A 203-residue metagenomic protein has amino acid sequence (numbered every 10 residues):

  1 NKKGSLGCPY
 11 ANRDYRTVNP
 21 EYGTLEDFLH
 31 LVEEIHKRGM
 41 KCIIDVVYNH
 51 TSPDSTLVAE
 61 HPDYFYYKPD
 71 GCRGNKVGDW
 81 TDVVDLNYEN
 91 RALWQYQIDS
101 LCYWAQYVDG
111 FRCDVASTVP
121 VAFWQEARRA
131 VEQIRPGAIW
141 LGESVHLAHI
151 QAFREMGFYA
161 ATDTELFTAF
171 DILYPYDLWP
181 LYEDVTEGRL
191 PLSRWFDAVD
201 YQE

Functional and structural regions predicted by a protein language model:
N1-A105, E126-I134, I150-Q151: Substrate-binding/active-site clefts of carbohydrate-active enzymes
E21-Y22, A116-A122, L147-H149: Acidic-and-aromatic substrate-binding clefts and catalytic sites of carbohydrate-active enzymes
E26, R91-Q95, A122, Y176 (+1 more regions): Generic alpha-helical secondary structure signal
C42-I44, F111, W140-G142: Hydrophobic faces of well-ordered beta-strands that scaffold small-molecule active sites in alpha/beta enzyme cores
V46-V47, A116, S144-V145: Short strand-turn motif at the edge of the Rossmann-like AdoMet-binding core
A105-R112: Short, surface-exposed connector motifs at secondary-structure boundaries
R128-A130, I134-E203: Conserved alpha/beta catalytic core and glycan-binding cleft of carbohydrate-active enzymes
